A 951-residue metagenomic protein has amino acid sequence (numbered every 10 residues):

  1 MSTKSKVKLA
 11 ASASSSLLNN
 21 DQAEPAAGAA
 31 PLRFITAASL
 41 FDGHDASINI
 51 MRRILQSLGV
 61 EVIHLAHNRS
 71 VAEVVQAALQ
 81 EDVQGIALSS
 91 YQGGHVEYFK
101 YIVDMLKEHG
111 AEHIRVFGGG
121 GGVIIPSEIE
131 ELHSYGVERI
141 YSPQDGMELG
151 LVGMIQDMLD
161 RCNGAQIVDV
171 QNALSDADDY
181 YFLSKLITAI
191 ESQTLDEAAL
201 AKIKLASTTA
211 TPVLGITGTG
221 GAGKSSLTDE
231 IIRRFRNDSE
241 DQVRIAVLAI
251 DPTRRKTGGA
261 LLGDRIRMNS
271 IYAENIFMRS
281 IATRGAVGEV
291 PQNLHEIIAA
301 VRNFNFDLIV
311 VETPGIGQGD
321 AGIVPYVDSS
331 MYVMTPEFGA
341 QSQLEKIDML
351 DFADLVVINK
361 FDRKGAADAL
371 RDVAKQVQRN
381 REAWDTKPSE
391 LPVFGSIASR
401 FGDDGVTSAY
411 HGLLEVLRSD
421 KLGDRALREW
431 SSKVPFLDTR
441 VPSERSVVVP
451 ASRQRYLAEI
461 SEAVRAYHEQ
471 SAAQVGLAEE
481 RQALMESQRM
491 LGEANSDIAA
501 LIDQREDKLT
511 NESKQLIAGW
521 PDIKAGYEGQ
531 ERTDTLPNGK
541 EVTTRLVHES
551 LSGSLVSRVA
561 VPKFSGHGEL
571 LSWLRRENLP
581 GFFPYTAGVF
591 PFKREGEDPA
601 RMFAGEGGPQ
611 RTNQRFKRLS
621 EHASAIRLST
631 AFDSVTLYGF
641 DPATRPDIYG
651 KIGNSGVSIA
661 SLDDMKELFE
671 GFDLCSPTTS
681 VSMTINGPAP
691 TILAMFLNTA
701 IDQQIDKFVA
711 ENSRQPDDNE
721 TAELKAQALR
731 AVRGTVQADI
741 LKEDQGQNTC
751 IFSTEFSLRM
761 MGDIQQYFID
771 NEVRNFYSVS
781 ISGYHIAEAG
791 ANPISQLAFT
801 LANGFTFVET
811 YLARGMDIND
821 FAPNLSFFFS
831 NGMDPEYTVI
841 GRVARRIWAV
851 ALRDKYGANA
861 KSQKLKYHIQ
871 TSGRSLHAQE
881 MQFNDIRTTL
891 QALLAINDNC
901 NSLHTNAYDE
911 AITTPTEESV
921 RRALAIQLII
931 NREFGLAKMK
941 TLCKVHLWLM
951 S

Functional and structural regions predicted by a protein language model:
K4-A10, S14-D21, L151-P212: Extreme N-terminal, non-catalytic leader segments that precede Walker-type/kinase nucleotide-binding cores
F41, I48-G153: Cofactor-cradling patches in redox/metallo enzymes
A72, Q92-V96, G122, I232 (+5 more regions): Catalytic alpha/beta active-site cores
E73, A77, L183-T228, R465-N613: Terminal or standalone catalytic/regulatory effector modules within metabolic enzymes and repeat proteins
S90-H95, F304-D307, T313-G317, Y326-L344 (+1 more regions): Conserved Switch II/interswitch segment of TRAFAC-class P-loop GTPases
E131-L159, I347, D351-L427: Canonical P-loop GTPase G-domain recognition
A165-D169, N380-A499: C-terminal end of P-loop GTPase domains and the immediately downstream helical coupling element
I190-T211, A222, L227, I231-I323 (+1 more regions): Nucleotide-state-sensitive switch-loop elements of NTP-binding domains
